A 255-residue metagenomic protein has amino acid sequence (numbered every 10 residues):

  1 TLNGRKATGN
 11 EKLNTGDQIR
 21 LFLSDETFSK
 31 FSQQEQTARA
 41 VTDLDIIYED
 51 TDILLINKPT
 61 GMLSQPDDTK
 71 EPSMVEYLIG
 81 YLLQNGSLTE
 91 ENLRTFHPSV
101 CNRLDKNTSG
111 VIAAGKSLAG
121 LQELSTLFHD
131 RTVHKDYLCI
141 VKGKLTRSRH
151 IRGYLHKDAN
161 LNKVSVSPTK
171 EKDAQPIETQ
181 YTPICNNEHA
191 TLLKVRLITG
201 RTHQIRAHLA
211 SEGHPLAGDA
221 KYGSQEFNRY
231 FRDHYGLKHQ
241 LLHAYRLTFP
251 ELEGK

Functional and structural regions predicted by a protein language model:
T1-A159, K172: RNA pseudouridine synthases
T8-K12, K194, H239: Short, surface-exposed secondary-structure edge patches
F28, L161-K163, Q175-P176, Q225-R232: Short Pro/Gly-enriched beta-strand edge/turn motifs at strand-loop
T42-D43, V164-E171, F231-G236: Short, P/G- and charge-enriched loop/turn segments at secondary-structure junctions
I46, V141, Q180-P183, L216: Conserved hydrophobic positions within beta-strands
N92-T126, H134, H156-E212, L242-K255: The conserved catalytic core of RNA pseudouridine synthases
A217-E253: RNA substrate-recognition surfaces in RNA-acting enzymes
